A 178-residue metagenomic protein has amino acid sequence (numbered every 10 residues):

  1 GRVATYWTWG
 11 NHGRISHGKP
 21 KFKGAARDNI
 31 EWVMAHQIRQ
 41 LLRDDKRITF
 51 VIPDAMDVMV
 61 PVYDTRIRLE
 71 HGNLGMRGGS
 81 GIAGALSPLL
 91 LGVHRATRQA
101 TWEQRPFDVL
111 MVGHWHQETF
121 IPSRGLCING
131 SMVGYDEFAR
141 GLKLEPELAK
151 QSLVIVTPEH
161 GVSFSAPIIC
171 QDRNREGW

Functional and structural regions predicted by a protein language model:
G1-D44: Core catalytic region of metal-dependent phosphoesterases/phosphodiesterases, especially metallo-beta-lactamase-like
V3-N11, T49-V58: Acidic carboxylate-rich catalytic motifs and surrounding loops in phosphoryl-/glycosyl-chemistry enzymes
S16-H17, M59-D64: Short, solvent-exposed polar/charged micro-motifs at secondary-structure junctions
R27-W32, Q37-A55, Y63-R68, N73-I169: Conserved beta-sheet core of the metallophosphoesterase superfamily
E176-W178: Long, compositionally biased intrinsically disordered regions
